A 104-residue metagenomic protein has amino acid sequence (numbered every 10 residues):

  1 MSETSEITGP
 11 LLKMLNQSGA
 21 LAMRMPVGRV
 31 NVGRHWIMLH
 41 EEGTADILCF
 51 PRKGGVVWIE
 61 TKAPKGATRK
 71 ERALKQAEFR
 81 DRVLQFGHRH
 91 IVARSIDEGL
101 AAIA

Functional and structural regions predicted by a protein language model:
M1-A104: Catalytic phosphate/metal-binding cores of nucleic-acid and nucleotide-processing enzymes, i.e., regions that mediate
